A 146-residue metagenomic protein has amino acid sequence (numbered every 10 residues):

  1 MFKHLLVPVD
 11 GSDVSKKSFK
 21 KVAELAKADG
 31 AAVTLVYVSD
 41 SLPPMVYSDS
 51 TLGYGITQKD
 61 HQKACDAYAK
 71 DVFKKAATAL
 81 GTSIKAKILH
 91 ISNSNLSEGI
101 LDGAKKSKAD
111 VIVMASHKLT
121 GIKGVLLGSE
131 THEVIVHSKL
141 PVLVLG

Functional and structural regions predicted by a protein language model:
K3-G55, A79-K85: Small/aliphatic-rich secondary-structure junction motif
S18, A69-V72, E130: Hydrophobic alpha-helical membrane-association signature
S18, M45-S48, E98-L101, G124-L126: Short, well-ordered secondary-structure micro-motifs
V22, A76, I100, V134: Aromatic/hydrophobic pocket-lining residues that form π-stacking "cages" and hydrophobic walls in ligand
V36, K87-I91, L143: General small-molecule cofactor/ligand-binding pocket signal
Y54-D71: A short acidic, glycine-rich active-site loop that binds or catalyzes chemistry on phosphate/adenosine moieties
T78-I112: Structural beta-alpha unit
K105-G146: Gly/Ser-rich helix-loop-strand patches that form or flank binding pockets for ribonucleotide-derived cofactors
